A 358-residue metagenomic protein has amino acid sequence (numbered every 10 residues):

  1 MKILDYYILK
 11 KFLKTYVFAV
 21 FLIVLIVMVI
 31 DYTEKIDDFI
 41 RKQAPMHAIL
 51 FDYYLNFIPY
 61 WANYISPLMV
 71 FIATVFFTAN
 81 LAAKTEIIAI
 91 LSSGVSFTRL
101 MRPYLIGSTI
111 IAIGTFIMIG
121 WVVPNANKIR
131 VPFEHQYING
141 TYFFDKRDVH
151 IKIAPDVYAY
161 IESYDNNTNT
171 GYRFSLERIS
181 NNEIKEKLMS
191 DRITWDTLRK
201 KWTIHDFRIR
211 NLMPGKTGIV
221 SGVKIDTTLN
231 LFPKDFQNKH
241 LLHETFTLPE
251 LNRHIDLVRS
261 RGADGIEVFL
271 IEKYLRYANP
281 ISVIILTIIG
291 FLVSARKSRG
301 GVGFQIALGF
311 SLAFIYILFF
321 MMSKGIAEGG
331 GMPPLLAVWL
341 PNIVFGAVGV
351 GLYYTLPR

Functional and structural regions predicted by a protein language model:
M1-P155, N166, E183, M213-G215 (+1 more regions): Transmembrane alpha-helices
G140-L212: USP/UBP deubiquitinase core
S190, S221-V223: N-terminal amphipathic/hydrophobic interface segments
T217-I219: Contiguous beta-sheet cores, especially beta-hairpins with glycine/small-residue-rich turns and Gly-(small hydrophobic)
